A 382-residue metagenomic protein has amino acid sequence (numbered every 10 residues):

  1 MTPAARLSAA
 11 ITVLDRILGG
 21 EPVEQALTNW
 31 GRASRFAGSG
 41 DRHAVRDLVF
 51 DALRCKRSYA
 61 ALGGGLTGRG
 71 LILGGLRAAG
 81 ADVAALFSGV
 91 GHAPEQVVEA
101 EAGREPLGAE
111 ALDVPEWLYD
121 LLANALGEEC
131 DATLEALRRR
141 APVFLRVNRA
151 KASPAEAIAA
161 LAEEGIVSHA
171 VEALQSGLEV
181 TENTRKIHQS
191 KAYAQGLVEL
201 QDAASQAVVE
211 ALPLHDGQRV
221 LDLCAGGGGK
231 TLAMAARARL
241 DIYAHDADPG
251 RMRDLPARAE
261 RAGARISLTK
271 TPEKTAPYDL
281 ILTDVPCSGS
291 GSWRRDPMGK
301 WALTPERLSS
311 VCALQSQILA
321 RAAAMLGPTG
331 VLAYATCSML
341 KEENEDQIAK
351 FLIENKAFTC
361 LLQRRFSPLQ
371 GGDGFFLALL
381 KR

Functional and structural regions predicted by a protein language model:
M1-R382: S-adenosylmethionine
